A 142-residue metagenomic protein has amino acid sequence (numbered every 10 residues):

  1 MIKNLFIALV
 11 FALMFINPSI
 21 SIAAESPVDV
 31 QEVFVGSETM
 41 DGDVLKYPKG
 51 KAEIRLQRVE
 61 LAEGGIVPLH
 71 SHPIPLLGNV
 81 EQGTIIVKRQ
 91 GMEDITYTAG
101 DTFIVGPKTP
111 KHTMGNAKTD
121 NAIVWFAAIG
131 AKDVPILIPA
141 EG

Functional and structural regions predicted by a protein language model:
I2-L5, P18-E53, K88, I104 (+1 more regions): A short, N-terminal "cap"/entry segment at the start of jelly-roll beta-barrel domains of the cupin/DSBH fold
L5-M14: Sec-dependent N-terminal signal peptides
P48-A52, G64-L77: A short beta-loop-beta micro-motif enriched in histidine and acidic residues
L61, G91-K108: Short acidic-glycine-tyrosine-enriched beta hairpin
I66-P68, I86, D101-M114, P135: Histidine-centered metal-chelating micro-motifs
V67-H72, R89, T96, M114-N116: Short histidine-centered beta-strand/loop micro-motifs that create catalytic or ligand/metal-coordination sites
I74-G91, D101: Glycine- and acidic-residue-biased ligand/ion/polar-headgroup-sensing regions
P107-D133: Ligand-binding loop in jelly-roll beta-barrel domains
